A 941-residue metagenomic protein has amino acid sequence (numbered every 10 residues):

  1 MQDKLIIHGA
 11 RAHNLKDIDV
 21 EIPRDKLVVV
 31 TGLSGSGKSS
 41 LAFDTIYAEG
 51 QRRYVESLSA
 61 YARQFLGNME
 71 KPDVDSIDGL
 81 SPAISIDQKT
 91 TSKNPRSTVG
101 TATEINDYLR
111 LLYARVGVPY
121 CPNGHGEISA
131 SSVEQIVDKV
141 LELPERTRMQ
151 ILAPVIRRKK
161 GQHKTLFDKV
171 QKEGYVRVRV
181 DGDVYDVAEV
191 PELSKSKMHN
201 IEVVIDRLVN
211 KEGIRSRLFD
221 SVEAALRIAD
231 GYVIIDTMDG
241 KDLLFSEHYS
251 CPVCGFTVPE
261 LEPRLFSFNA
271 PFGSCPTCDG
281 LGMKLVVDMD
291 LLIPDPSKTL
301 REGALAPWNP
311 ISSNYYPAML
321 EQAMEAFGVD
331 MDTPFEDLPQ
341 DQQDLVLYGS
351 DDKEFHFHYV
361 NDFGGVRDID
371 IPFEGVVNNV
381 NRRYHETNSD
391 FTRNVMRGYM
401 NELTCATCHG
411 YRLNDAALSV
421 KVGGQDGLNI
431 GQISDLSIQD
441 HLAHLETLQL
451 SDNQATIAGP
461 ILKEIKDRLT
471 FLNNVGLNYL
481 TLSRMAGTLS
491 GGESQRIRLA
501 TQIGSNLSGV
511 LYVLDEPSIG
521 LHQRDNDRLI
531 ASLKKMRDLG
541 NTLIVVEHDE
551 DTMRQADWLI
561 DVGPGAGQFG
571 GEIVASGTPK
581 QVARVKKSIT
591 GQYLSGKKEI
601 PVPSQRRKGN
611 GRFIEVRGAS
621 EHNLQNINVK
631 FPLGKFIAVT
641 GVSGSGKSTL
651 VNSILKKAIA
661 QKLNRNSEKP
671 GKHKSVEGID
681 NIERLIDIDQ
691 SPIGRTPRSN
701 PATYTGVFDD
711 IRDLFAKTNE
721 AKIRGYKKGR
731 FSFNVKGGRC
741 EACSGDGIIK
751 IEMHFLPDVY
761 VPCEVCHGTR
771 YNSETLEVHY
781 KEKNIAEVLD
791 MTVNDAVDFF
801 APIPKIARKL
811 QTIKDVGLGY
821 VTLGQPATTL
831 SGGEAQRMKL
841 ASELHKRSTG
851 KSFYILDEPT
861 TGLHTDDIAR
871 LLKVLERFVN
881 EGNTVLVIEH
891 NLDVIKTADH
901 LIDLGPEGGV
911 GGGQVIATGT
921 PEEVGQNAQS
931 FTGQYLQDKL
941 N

Functional and structural regions predicted by a protein language model:
M1-N941: Conserved phosphate-binding elements of NTP-dependent enzyme cores
